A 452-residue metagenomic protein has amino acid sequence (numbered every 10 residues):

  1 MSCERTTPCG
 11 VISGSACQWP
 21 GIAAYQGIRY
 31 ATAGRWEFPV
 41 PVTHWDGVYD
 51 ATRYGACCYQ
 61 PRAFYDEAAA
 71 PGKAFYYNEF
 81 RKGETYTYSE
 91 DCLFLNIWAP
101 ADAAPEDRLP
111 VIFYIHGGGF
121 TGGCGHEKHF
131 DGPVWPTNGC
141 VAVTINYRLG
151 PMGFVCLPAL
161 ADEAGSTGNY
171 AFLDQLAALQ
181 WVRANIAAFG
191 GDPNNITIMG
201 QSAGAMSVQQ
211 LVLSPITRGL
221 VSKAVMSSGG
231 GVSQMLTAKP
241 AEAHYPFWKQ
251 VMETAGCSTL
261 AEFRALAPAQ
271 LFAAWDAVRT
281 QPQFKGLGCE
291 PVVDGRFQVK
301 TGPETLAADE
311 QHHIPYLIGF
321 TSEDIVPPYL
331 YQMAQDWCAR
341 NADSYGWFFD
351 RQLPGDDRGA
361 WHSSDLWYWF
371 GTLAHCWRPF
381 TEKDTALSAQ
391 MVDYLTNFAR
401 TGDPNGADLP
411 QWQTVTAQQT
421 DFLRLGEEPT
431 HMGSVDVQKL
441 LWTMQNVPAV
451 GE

Functional and structural regions predicted by a protein language model:
M1-N169, P193, F380-M391, T401-Q411 (+2 more regions): Non-catalytic accessory segments of hydrolases
Y77-T254, T305-P327, W337-A342: Serine-hydrolase-like catalytic core of hydrolytic proteins
W135, L213-T217, D357-W361, T414-V415: Short glycine-biased active-site loop of nucleotidyltransferases that positions the nucleotide triphosphate and helps
R148-P151, S202-A203, W347-D356, P410-T416: Short, solvent-exposed turn/loop segments enriched in Gly/Ser/Thr/Pro and often Arg
K223, G230-A238, T254, S258-T385 (+3 more regions): Substrate-gating cap/lid region and adjacent catalytic-acid/histidine neighborhood within extracellular/lumenal
D356-A360, E382-T385, H431-E452: C-terminal lobe and pocket-closing loops of periplasmic/extracytoplasmic Venus-flytrap solute-binding proteins
Q413-L440: C-terminal domain-tail junction helix/linker
